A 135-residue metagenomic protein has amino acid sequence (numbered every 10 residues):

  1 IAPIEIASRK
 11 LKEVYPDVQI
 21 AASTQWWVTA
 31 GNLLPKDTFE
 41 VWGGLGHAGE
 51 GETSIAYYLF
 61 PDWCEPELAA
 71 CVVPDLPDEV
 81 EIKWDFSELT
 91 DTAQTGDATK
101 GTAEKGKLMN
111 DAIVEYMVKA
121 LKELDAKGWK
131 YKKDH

Functional and structural regions predicted by a protein language model:
I1-H135: Extended, histidine- and acidic-residue-enriched regions that form the cofactor-binding/catalytic faces
